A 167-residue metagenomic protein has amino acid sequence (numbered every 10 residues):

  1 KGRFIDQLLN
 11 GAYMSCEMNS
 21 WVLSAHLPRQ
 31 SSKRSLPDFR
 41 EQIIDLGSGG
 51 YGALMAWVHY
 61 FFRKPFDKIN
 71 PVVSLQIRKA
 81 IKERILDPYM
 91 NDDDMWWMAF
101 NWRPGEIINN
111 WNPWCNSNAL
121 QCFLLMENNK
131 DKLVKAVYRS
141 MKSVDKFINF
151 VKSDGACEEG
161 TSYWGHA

Functional and structural regions predicted by a protein language model:
F4-M14: Active-site-adjacent structural elements in enzyme catalytic domains
A12-R29, G49: Active-site-surrounding "flap" and adjacent substrate/cofactor-binding loops of secreted or lumenal enzymes, prototyped
R34-S162: Active-site lining segments of carbohydrate-active enzymes
